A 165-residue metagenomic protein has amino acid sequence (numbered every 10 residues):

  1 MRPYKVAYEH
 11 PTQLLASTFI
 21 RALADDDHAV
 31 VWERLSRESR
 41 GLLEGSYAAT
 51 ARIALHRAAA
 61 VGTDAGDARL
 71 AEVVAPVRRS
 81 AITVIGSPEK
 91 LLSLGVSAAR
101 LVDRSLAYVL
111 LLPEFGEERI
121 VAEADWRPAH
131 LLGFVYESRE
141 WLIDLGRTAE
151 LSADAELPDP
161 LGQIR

Functional and structural regions predicted by a protein language model:
M1-A49, I53: Short, low-complexity N-terminal intrinsically disordered segments enriched in polar/charged residues
R2-A7, G45-A124: Surface-exposed, charged secondary-structure patches
H10-Q13, A22-D25, R34, A48-A49 (+5 more regions): Low-complexity, intrinsically disordered regions enriched in charged/polar residues
T18, L23-D26, A58, V73 (+5 more regions): Low-complexity, intrinsically disordered/propeptide-like segments
V30-W32, E38-S39, R69, V73 (+1 more regions): Bulky hydrophobic/aromatic packing residues
S39, A51-L55, T63, D154 (+1 more regions): Solvent-exposed, non-transmembrane amphipathic alpha-helical segments
V102-R165: Low-complexity, intrinsically disordered terminal/linker segments enriched in charged and Gly/Pro repeats
